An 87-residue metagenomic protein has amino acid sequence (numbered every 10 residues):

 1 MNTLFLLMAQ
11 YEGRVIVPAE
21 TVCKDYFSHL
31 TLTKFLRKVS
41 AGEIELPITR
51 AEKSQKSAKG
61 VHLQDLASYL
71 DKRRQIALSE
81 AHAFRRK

Functional and structural regions predicted by a protein language model:
N2, D25-G60, A81-R86: Major-groove DNA-recognition helix of helix-turn-helix-type DNA-binding domains
T3-K34, K38, Y69-K72: Polyanion-binding surface elements
R14, I44-E45, I76: A general structural signal for well-ordered secondary-structure junctions
V17, G60-V61: Acidic Ca2+-chelating loop motifs
H62-K87: A short, Lys/Arg-enriched interface patch at domain edges and termini
